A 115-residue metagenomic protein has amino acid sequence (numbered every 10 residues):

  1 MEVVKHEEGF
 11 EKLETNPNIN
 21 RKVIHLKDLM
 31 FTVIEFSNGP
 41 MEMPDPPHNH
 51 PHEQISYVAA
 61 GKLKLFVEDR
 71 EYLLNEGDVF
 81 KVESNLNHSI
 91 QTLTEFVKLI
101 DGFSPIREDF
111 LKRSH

Functional and structural regions predicted by a protein language model:
E2-E8, T15: Catalytic-core "active-site belt" of small-molecule-metabolizing enzymes, emphasizing His/Asp/Glu-rich regions
E11-D45: A short glycine-rich, His/Asp/Glu-containing loop-to-beta-strand
M30, E95-H115: Double-stranded beta-helix
F36-S37, N49-L65: Short, conserved beta-strand element in jelly-roll/cupin
P51, R70, L86-N87, E95-F96 (+1 more regions): A generic "binding-loop/recognition-motif" signal
L65-F66, V82, H88-L93: Short beta-strand His + acidic residue motifs that chelate non-heme Fe in jelly-roll/DSBH and cupin folds
D69-S84: Short acidic-glycine-tyrosine-enriched beta hairpin
